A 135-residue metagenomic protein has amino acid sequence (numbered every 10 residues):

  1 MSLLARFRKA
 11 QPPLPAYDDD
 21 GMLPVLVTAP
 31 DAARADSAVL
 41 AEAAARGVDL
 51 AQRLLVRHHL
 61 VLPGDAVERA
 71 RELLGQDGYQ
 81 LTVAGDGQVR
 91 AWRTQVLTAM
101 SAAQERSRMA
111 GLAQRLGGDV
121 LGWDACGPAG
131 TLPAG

Functional and structural regions predicted by a protein language model:
M1-G135: Long, contiguous binding/interaction regions
